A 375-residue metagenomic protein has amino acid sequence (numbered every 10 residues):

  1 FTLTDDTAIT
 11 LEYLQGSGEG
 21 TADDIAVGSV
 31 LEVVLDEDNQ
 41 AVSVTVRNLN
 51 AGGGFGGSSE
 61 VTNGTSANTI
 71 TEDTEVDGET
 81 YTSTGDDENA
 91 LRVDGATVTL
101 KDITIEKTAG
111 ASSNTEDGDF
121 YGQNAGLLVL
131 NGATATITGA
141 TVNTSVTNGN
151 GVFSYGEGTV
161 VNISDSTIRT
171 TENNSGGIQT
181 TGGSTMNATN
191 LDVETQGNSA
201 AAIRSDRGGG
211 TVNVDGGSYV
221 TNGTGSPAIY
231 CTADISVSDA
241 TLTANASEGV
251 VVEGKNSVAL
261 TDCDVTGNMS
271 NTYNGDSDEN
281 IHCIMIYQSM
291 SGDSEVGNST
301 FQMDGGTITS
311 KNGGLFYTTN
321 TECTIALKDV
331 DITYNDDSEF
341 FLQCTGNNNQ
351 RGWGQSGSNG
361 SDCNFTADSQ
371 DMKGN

Functional and structural regions predicted by a protein language model:
F1-D6, E12-T62: Short, flexible, surface-exposed loop segments at domain boundaries
F1-L3, N68-I70, Y81: Generic detection of short hydrophobic beta-strand segments and adjacent strand-loop junctions
A8-G16, N148, V152, N174 (+1 more regions): Short, surface-exposed linear segments at secondary-structure transitions and domain or protein termini
G18, V30, E88, Y121-N124: Short, surface-exposed beta-edge/turn micro-motifs
S59-G78, R92-A111, D119-T144, G149 (+6 more regions): Surface-exposed loop/turn motifs in large extracellular/passenger domains
S83-R92: Beta-strand-rich domains and repeat architectures in extracellular enzymes and scaffolds, especially beta-propellers
